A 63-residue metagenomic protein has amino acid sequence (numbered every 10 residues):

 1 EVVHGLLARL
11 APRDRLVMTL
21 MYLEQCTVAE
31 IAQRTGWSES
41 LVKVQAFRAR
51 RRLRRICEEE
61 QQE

Functional and structural regions predicted by a protein language model:
E1-M18, C26-Q33: Amphipathic alpha-helical segment used for protein-protein interaction
D14, L23, T35-E59: DNA-recognition helix of helix-turn-helix
Q62-E63: Intrinsically disordered, low-complexity basic tails/linkers immediately adjacent to helix-turn-helix/homeobox/MYB/SANT
